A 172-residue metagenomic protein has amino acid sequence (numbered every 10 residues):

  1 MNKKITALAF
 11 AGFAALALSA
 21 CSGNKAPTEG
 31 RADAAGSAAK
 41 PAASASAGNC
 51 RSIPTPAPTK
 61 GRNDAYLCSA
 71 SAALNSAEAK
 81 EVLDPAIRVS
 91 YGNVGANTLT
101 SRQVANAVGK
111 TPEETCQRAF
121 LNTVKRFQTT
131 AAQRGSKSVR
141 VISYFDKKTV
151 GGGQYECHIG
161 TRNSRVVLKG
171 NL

Functional and structural regions predicted by a protein language model:
M1-A9: Bacterial N-terminal signal peptides that target proteins for export
A17-A20: C-terminal motif of bacterial Sec signal peptides marking the signal peptidase cleavage site
S22-K25: Bacterial signal peptide processing site
G30-K60: Post-signal peptide N-terminal segment of mature Sec-exported envelope proteins
G48-P54, P58-V108: Compositionally biased P/S/T/G-rich terminal and signal peptide-adjacent segments that lie outside catalytic cores
A96-G153: Short, well-ordered alpha-helical segments
H158-L172: C-terminal edge-of-domain segments
